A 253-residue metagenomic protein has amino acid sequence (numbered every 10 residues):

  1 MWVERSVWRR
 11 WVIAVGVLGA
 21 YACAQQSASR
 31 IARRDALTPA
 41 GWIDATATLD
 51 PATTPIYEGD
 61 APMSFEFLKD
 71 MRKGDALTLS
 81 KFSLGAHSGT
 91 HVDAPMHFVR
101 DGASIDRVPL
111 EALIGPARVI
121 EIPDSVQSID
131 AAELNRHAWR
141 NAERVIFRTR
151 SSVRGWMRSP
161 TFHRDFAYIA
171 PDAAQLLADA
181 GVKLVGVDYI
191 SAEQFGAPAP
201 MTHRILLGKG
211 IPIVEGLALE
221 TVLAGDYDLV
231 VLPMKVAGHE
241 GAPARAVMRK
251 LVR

Functional and structural regions predicted by a protein language model:
W2-V12: Bacterial N-terminal signal peptides that target proteins for export
W11-Y21: Bacterial N-terminal signal peptides
A24-R253: Active-/binding-site microenvironments in catalytic and ligand-binding cores
